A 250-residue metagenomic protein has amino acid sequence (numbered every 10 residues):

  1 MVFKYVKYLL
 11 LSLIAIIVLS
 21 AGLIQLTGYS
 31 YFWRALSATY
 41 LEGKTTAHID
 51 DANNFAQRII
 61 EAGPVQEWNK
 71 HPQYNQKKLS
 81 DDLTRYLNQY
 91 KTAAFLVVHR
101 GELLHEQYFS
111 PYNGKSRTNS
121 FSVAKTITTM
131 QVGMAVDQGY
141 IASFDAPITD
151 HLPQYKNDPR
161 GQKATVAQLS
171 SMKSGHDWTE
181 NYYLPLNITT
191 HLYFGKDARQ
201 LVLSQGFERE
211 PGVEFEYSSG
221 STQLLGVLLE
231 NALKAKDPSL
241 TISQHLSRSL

Functional and structural regions predicted by a protein language model:
V2-Y112, I141, K196, A235: N-terminal leader/targeting segments and the immediately adjacent pre-domain N-terminus
N88, N113-V123: A short, polar/charged loop-to-alpha-helix boundary motif
N88-Y90, P111, P159-K163, Y193-G195 (+1 more regions): Extracellular/periplasmic catalytic domains that process cell-envelope and extracellular macromolecules
G101, N119-F144, L169, L225-L229: Active-site SXXK
Y108-F109, G114, A146-Q154, Y183-I188: Short linear capping/connector segments at secondary-structure termini
K115, Y183-L250: Catalytic-site signature segments of enzymes, centered on catalytic residues
N119, Q138-H176, S204, K234-L250: Active-site helix/loop module of the DD-peptidase/beta-lactamase fold, centered on the serine-lysine SxxK catalytic
F121-I127, G161-A164, E216-Q223: Aromatic- and histidine-enriched alpha-helix N-cap/loop-to-helix transition segments that scaffold the rims
